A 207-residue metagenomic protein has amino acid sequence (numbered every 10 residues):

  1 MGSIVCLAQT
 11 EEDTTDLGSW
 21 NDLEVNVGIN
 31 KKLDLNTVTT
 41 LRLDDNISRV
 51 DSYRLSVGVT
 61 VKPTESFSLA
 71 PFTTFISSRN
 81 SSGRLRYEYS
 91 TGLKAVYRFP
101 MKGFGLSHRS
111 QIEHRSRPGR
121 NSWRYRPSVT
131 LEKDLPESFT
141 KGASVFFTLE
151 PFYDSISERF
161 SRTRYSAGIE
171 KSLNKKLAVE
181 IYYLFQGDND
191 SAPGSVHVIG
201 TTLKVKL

Functional and structural regions predicted by a protein language model:
T10-G18, L43-S52, N80-R86, S116-W123 (+2 more regions): Solvent-exposed loop/turn segments connecting transmembrane beta-strands in outer-membrane beta-barrel proteins
T10-P63, S68: Start-of-domain marker
L23, V57, L93-A95, P127-V129 (+2 more regions): Membrane-embedded beta-strands of outer-membrane beta-barrel proteins, especially the hydrophobic/small aromatic
V27, V61, Y97-F99, K133-L135 (+2 more regions): Residue-level signature of outer-membrane beta-barrel architecture
K31-T37, S66-P71, K102-L106, E137-T140 (+1 more regions): Repeated loop/turn-to-beta-strand initiation elements of outer-membrane beta-barrel proteins
T39-D45, T73-R79, F99-M101, I112-S116 (+3 more regions): Transmembrane beta-strands of outer-membrane beta-barrel pores
G92-A95, S195-L207: Outer-membrane beta-barrel "beta-signal"
S107-E150: Detector for outer-membrane/organellar transmembrane beta-barrel domains, recognizing the amphipathic beta-strand
